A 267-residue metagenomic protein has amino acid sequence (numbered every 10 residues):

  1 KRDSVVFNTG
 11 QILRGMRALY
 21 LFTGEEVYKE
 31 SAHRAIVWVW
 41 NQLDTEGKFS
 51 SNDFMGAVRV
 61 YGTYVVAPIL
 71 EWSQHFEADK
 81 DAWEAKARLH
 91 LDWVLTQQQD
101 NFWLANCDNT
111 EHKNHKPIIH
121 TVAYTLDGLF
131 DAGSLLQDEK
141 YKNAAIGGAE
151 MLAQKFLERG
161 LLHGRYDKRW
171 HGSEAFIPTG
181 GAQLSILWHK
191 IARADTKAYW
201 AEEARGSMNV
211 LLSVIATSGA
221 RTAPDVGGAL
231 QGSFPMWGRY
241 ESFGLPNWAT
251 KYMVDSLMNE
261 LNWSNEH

Functional and structural regions predicted by a protein language model:
K1-H267: Glycan-recognition and catalytic cores of secretory/periplasmic carbohydrate-active enzymes
